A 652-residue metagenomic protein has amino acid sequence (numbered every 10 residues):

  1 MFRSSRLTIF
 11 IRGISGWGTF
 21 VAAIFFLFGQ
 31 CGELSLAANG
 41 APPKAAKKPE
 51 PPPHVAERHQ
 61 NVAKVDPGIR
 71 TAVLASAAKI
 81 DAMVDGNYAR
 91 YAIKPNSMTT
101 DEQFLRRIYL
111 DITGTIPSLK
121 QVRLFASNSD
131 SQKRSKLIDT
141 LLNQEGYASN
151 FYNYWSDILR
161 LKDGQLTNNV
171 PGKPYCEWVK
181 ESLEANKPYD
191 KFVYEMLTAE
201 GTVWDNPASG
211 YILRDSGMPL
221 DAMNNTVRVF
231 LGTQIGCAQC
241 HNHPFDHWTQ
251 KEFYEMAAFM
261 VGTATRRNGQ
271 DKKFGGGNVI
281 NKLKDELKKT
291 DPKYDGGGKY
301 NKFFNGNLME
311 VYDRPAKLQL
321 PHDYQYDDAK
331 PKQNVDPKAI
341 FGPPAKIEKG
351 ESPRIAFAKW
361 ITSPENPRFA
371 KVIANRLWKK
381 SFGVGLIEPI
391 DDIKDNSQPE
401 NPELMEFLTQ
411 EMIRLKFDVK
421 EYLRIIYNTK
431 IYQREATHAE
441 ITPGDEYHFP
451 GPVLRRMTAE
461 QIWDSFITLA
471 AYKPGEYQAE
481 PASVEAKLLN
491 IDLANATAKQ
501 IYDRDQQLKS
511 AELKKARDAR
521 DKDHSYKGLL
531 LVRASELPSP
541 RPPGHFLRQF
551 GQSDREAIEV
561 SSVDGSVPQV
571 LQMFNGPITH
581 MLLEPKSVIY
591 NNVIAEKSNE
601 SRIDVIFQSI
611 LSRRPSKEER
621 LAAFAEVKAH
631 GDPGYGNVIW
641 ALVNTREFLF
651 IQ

Functional and structural regions predicted by a protein language model:
M1-I14: N-terminal secretory signal peptides that target proteins for export/translocation
I14-E33: Bacterial N-terminal signal peptides
A38-D85: N-terminal pre-domain segments of enzymes
L74-I108, I112, I116-G146, Y154 (+6 more regions): Primarily short, surface-exposed interaction patches in extracytoplasmic proteins
S149: Metal- or metallocofactor-binding catalytic centers and their adjacent structured scaffolds across diverse enzyme
C176, P538-R541: A cross-family structural signal marking well-folded subdomains
I373-R376, G544-S561, G565-P568: Active-site beta-strand/loop architecture of penicillin-binding DD-peptidases
D505-D518, Y526-G528, F546-Q552, D564 (+1 more regions): Terminal end segments
